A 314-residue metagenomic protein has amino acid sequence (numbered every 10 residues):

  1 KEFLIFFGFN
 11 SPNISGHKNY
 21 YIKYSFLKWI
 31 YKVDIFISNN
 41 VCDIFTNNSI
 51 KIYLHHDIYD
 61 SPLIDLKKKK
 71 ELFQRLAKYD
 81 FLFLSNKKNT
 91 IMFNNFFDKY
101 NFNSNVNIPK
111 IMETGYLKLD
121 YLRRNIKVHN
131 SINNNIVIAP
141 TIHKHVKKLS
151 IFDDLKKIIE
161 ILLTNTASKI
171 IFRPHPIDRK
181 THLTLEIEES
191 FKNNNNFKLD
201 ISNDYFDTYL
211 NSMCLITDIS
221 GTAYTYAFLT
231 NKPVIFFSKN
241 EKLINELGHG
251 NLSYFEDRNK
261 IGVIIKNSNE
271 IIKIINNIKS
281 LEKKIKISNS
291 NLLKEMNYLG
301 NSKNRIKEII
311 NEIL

Functional and structural regions predicted by a protein language model:
K1-R123: Active-site and donor-binding regions of nucleotide-sugar-utilizing enzymes
E2-G16, L163-I201: Catalytic donor nucleotide-activated moiety binding site of glycosyltransferases and closely related
P12, C42-F45, I58-S61, H143-S150 (+3 more regions): Short acidic, S/G/P-rich loop/turn micro-motifs used as interaction or catalytic elements
I22-Y31, K180-Y224: Donor nucleotide-activated moiety binding/catalytic core segment of transferases that use nucleotide-activated donors
I37, I52-Y53, F81-F83, M112 (+5 more regions): Hydrophobic/aromatic beta-strand patches that form the interior of the parallel beta-sheet core in alpha/beta enzyme
V41-Y53, S202-L247: A donor-sugar binding/catalytic signature common to diverse glycosyltransferases and related nucleotide-sugar
L76, V106, G221-E295: Catalytic binding pocket for nucleotide-activated donors in carbohydrate/polymer assembly enzymes
N107, L117-E188, V263-I265, Y298 (+1 more regions): Conserved catalytic-core segment of nucleotide-activated headgroup transferases in glycan assembly
